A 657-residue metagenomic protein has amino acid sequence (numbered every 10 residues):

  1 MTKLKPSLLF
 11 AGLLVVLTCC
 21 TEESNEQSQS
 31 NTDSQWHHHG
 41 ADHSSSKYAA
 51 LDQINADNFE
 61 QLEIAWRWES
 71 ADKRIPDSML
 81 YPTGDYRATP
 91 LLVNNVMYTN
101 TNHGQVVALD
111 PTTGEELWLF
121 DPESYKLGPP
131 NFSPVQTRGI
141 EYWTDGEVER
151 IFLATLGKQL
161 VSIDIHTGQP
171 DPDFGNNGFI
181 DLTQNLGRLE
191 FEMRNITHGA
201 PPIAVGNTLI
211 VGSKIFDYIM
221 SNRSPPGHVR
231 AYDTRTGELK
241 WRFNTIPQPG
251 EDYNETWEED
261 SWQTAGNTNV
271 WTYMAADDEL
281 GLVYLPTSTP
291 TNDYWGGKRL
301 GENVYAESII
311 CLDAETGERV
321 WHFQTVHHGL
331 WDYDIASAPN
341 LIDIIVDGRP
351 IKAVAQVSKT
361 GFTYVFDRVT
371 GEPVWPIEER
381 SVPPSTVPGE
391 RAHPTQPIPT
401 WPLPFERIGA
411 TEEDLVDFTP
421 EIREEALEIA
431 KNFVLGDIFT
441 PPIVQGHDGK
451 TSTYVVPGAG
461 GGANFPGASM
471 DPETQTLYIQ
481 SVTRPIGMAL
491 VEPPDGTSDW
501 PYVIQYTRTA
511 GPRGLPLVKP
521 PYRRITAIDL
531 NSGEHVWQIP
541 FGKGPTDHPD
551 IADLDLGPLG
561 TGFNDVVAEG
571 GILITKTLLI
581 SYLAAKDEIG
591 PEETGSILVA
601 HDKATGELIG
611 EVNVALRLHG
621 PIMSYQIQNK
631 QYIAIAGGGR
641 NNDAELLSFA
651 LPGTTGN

Functional and structural regions predicted by a protein language model:
V16-C19: C-terminal motif of bacterial Sec signal peptides marking the signal peptidase cleavage site
T21-E23: Bacterial signal peptide processing site
W36-G40, P82-Q105, F132-Q159, R194-S221 (+13 more regions): Repeat-blade elements of multi-bladed beta-propeller folds
S45-G146, I151-T183: N-terminal cofactor/phosphate-binding cores enriched in small/glycine residues, especially glycine-rich loops such as
A65, E115-L119, D171-P172, D181 (+5 more regions): A structural motif specific to WD40 beta-propellers
W68-T89, L119-D145, N176-I203, N244-Y273 (+11 more regions): Extracytoplasmic beta-rich repeat domains
I163, T167-G168, P225-L239, E302-G317 (+4 more regions): Beta-propeller blade signature
N340-V387, G638, L651: Phosphate/diphosphate-binding loops
